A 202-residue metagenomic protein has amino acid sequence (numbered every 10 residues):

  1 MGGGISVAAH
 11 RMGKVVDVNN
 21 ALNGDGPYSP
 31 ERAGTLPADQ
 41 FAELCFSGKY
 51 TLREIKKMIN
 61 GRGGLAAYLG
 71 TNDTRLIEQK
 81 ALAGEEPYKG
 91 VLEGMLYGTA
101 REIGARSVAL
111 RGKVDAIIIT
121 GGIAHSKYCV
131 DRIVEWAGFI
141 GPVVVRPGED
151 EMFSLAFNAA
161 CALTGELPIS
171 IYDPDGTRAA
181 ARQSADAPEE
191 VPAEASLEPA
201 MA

Functional and structural regions predicted by a protein language model:
M1-G2, P30-A33, V145-F153: Active-site nucleophile and cofactor-binding loops and adjacent substrate-binding regions of central metabolic enzymes
M1-G26, S170-D186: Phosphate-binding/catalytic loop of phosphoryl-transfer enzymes
V16-N72: Glycine-rich phosphate-binding loop plus the immediately following alpha-helix
K57, G61-R111: Adenine-nucleotide phosphate-binding core of ATP-dependent small-molecule kinases
V114-V134: Glycine-rich phosphate-binding loops at beta-strand->alpha-helix junctions
A124-H125, D131, V144-D186: Glycine-rich phosphate-binding/hydrolytic loop that grips phosphoryl groups
E190-A202: Long, low-complexity, intrinsically disordered segments
